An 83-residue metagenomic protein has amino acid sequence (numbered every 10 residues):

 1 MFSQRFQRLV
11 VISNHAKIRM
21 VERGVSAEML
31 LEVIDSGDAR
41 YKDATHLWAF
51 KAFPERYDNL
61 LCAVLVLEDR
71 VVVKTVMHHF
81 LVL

Functional and structural regions predicted by a protein language model:
M1-L83: Ribonuclease/tRNase effector modules and their secretory precursors
